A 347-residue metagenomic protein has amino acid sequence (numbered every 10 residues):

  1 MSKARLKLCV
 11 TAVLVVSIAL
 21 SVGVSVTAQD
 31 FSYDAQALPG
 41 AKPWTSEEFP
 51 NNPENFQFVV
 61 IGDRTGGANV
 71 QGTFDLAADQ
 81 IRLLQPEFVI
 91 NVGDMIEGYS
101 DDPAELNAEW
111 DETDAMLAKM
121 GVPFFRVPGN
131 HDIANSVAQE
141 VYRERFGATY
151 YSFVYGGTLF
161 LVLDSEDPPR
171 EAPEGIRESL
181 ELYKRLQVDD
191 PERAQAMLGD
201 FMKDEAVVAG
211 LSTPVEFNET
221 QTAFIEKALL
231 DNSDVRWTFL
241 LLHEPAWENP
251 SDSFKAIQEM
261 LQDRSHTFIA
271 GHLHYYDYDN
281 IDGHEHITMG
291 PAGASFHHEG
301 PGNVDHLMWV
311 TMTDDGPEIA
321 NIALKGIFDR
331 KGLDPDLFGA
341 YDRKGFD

Functional and structural regions predicted by a protein language model:
S2-A12: Bacterial N-terminal signal peptides that target proteins for export
T11-S21: Bacterial N-terminal signal peptides
V24-T27: Sec/Tat signal peptide C-region and signal peptidase I cleavage site
Q29-N107: N-terminal active-site segment of His-dependent metallophosphoesterases
F31-P43, P50, A104-N232, W237 (+4 more regions): Extended active-site neighborhood of metal-dependent phosphoesterases/phosphodiesterases
D63, G93-D94, G129-N130, H243 (+1 more regions): Active-site glycine-centered loops adjacent to acidic/histidine catalytic or metal-binding residues that shape
I96, L229-E248: Short acidic, glycine-rich surface-loop motifs adjacent to enzyme active sites
G316-D347: Acidic, His/Gly-rich catalytic cores of divalent-metal-dependent hydrolytic chemistry
